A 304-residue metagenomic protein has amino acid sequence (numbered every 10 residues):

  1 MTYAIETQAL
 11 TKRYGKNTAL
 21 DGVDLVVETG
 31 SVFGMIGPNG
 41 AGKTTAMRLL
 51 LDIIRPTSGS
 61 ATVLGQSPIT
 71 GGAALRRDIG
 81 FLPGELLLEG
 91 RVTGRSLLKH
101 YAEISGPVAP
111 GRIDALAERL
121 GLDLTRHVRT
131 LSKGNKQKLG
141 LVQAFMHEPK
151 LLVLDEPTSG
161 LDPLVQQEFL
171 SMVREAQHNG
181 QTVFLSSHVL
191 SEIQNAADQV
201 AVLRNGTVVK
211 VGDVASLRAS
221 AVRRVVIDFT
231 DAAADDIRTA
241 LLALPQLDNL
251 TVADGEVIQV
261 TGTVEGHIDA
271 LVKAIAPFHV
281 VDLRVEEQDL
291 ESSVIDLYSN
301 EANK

Functional and structural regions predicted by a protein language model:
T2-T7, K12-R204, V208-K210: ABC transporter nucleotide-binding domains
Q8-L10, L250, L283: Generic beta-strand hydrophobic packing signal
L97, R112, L116, D213 (+3 more regions): Hydrophobic alpha-helical segments typical of transmembrane helices and their membrane-interface/capping positions
P149, P245-D248, F278-H279: Structural motif
F169-T261: ABC transporter nucleotide-binding domain
T263-K304: C-terminal coupling/interaction segments
